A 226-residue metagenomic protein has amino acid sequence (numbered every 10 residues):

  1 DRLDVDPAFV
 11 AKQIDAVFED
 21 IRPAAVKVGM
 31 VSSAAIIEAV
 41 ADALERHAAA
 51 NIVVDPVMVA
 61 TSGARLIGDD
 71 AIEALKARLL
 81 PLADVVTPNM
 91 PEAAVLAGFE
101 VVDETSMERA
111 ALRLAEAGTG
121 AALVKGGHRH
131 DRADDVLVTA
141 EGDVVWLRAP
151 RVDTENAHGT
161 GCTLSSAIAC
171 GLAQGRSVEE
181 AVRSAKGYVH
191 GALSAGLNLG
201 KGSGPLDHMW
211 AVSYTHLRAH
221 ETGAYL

Functional and structural regions predicted by a protein language model:
D1-L66: Conserved N-terminal subdomain of the carbohydrate kinase-like
D69-V144: Conserved phosphate/ATP/ADP-binding segment of small-molecule kinases
A94-V95, N156-V178: Short, small-residue alpha-helix embedded
V101-M107, A173-R183: Short, charged, surface-exposed loops that flank catalytic or proteolytic processing sites
A110-L114, V178-G191: Short, well-structured alpha-helical segments that form the helix of a local strand-helix-strand
V145-H158: Short pre-catalytic strand/loop immediately N-terminal to key active-site residues, enriched for Gly-Thr
Y188-G200: Short arginine-rich
T215-T222: Conserved small/polar residues in nucleotide/adenosyl-binding loops
